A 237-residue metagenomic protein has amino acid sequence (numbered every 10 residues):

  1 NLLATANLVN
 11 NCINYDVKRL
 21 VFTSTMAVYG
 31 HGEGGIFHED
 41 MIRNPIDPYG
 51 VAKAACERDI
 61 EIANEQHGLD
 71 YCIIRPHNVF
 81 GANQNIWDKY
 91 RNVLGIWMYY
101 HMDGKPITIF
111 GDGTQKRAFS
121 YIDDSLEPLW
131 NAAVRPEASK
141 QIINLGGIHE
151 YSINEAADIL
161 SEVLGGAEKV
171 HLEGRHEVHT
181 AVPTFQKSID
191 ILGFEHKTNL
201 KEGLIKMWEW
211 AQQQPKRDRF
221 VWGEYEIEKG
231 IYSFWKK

Functional and structural regions predicted by a protein language model:
L2-N10, D123-L126, W130: Conserved active-site region of classical short-chain dehydrogenase/reductase
L2-N7, N14, R19, V28-I73 (+3 more regions): Catalytic helix-loop patch of NAD(P)-dependent Rossmann-fold dehydrogenases
L8, I60, W97, S188-I189: Structural element of the ATP-grasp superfamily
T25: Residue(s) in the substrate-gating loop at a strand-loop-helix junction that position the organic substrate next
G35, E61-K116, I122-N131, I148 (+1 more regions): NAD(P)-dependent short-chain dehydrogenase/reductase
G104-K237: C-terminal substrate-binding subdomain of Rossmann-fold SDR/epimerase-dehydratase oxidoreductases
